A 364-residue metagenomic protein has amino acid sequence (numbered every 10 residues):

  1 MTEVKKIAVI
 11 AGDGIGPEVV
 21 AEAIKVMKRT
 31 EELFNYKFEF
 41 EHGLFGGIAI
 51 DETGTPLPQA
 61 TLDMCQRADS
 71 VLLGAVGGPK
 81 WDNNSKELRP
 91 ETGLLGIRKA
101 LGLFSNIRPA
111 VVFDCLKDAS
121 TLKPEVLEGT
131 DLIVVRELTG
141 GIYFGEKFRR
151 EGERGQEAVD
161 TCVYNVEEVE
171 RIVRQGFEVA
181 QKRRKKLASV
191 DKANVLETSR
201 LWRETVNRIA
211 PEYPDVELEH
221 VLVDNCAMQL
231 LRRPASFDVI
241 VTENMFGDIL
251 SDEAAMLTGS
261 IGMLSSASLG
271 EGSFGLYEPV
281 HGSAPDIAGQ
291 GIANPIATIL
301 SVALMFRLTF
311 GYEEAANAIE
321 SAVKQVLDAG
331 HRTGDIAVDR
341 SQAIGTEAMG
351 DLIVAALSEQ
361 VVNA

Functional and structural regions predicted by a protein language model:
A8-K25, T30-E31, G152-D224, S236: Glycine-rich phosphate/diphosphate-binding loop of Rossmann-like nucleotide-binding domains
D13-G16, D69, V135, G176 (+4 more regions): Buried hydrophobic positions in well-ordered alpha/beta secondary-structure cores of metabolic enzymes
A23, M27, V206, T298-T309 (+1 more regions): Buried hydrophobic packing segments
L33-Q59, M228-L230: N-terminal beta-loop-helix "entrance" segment that forms/cooperates in small-molecule cofactor or anionic ligand
G47-I50, L231-H331: Glycine-rich phosphate/nucleotide-binding loop
D51-V159, M245-G247: N-terminal glycine-rich phosphate/adenylate-binding segment common to multiple enzyme folds
T139-G140, F144-R183, L187-S189, A193-V195 (+3 more regions): Glycine-rich phosphate/pyrophosphate-binding loop and the adjoining helix
N194, W202-R203, N207-G262, L357 (+1 more regions): Accessory "access/gating" subregions that flank catalytic or transport cores
